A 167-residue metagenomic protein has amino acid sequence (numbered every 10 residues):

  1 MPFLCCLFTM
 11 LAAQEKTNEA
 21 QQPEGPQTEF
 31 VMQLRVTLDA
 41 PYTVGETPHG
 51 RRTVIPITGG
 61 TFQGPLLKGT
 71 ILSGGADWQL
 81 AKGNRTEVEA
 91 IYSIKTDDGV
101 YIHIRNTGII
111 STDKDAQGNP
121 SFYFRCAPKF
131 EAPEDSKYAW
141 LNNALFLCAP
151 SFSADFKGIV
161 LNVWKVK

Functional and structural regions predicted by a protein language model:
M1-T17: Bacterial Sec-dependent N-terminal signal peptides
E15-K167: Beta-strand-enriched cores of mature, soluble protein domains
